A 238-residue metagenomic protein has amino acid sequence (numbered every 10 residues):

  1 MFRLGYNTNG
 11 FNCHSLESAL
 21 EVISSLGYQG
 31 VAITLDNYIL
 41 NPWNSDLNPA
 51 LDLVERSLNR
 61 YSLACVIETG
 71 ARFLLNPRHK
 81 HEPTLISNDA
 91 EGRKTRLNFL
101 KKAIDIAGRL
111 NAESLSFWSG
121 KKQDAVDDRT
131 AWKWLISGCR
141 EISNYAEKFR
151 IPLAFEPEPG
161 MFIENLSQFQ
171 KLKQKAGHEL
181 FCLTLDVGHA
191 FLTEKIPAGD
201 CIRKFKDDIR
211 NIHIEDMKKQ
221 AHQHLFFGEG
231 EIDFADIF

Functional and structural regions predicted by a protein language model:
M1-S15: Boundary/entry segment of secreted carbohydrate-active catalytic domains
Y6, G30-V31, N37, I136-E231: Acidic/histidine-rich catalytic cores of soluble enzymes
N12-S24, K94-I106, E194-I202: Short, acidic/polar
E17-N37, N111: Catalytic domains of carbohydrate-active enzymes, especially glycoside hydrolases
E17-S18, S57-Y61, L74-L183: Active-site acidic/histidine proton-transfer and metal-coordination neighborhood in alpha/beta enzyme cores
T34-L58, S119-V126, H222: Glycine-rich, proline-tolerant flexible connector loops at the mouths of alpha/beta enzymes
Y38-P42, P77, T84-I86, Q123-D128 (+2 more regions): A short acidic, helix-capping loop that chelates divalent metal ions and anchors anionic groups
I232-F238: A short, acidic, amphipathic alpha-helical segment used as a generic capping/interface helix at domain edges
